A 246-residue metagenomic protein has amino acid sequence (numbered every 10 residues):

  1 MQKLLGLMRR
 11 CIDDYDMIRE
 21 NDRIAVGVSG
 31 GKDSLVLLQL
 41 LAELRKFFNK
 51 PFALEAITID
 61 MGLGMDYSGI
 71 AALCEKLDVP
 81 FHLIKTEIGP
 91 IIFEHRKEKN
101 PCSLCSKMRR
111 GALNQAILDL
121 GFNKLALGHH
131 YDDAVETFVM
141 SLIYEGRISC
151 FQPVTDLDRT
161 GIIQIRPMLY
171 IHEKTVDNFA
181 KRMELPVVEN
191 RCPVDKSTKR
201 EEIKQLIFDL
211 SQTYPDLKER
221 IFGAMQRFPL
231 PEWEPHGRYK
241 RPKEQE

Functional and structural regions predicted by a protein language model:
M1-E136, Y144, K174-R182: ATP-dependent adenylation/nucleotidyltransferase module used to activate substrates
G6, R10, D14, A72 (+7 more regions): Charged/polar, solvent-exposed surface patches and flexible loops
D16, E20, R147, F151 (+3 more regions): Residue-level signal for secondary-structure boundary elements
A53-L54, D132-Q212: Catalytic subdomain that performs nucleotidyl-dependent activation
M61-L63, I88-P90, T155-D158, I171 (+2 more regions): Residue-level detector of flexible, active-site-proximal loop/helix-junction positions within diverse enzyme catalytic
V79-N100, I162, A224, P231-E244: Mobile, glycine- and charge-enriched loop segments and immediately flanking short secondary-structure elements within
S106-L120, V154-T160, I207, S211-Q226: Short, basic, helix/turn surface patches
L185-E246: The feature marks non-catalytic terminal segments
